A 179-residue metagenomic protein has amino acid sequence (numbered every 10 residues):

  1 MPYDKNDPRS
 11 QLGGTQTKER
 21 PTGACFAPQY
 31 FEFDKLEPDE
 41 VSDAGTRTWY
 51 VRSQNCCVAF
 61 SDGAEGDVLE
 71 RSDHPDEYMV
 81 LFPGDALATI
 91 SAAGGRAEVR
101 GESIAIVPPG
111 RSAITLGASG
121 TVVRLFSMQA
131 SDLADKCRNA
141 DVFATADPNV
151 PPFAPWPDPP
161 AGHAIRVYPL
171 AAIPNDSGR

Functional and structural regions predicted by a protein language model:
P2-F60, S127-R179: A short, N-terminal "cap"/entry segment at the start of jelly-roll beta-barrel domains of the cupin/DSBH fold
D43, N55-D76, A86-R124: A cross-kingdom feature marking solvent-exposed beta-strand/loop segments within repeated, beta-rich binding/scaffold
G84-L87, S103-I106, A130-D132, P148-P151: Glycine-rich loops and low-complexity Gly/Arg-rich segments that provide flexible linkers or classic glycine-based
